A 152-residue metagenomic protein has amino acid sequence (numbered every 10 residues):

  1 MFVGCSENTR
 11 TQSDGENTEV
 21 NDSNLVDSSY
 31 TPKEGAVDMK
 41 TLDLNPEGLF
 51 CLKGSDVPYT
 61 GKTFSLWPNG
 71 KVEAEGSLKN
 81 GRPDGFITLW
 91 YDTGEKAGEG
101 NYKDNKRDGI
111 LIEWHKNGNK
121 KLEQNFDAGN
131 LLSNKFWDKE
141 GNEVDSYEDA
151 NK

Functional and structural regions predicted by a protein language model:
F2-K152: Glycine/tyrosine- and acidic-biased, solvent-exposed loop/turn segments at the edges of beta-strands
